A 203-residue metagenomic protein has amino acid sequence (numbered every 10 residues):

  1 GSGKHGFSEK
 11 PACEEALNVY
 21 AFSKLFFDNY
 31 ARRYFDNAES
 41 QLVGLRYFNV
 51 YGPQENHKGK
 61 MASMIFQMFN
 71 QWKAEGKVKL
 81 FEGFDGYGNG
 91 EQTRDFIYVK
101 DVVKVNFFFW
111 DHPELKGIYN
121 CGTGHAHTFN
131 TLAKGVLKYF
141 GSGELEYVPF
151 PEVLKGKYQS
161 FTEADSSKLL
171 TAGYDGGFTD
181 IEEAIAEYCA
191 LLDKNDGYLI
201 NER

Functional and structural regions predicted by a protein language model:
G1-G44, N56, K60: Catalytic helix-loop patch of NAD(P)-dependent Rossmann-fold dehydrogenases
G3, S23, Q54, G90-Q92 (+1 more regions): Gly/Ser/Thr-rich beta-alpha loop segments that engage phosphate groups in nucleotides
K10-P11, F69-N70, W110: Short secondary-structure boundary/capping segments
L17, R46-F48, G122: Active-site beta-alpha turn of Rossmann-fold NAD(P)-dependent dehydrogenases/reductases
V50-G52, V102: Conserved sequence/active-site signature of Rossmann-fold short-chain dehydrogenase/reductase
W72-R203: C-terminal substrate-binding subdomain of Rossmann-fold SDR/epimerase-dehydratase oxidoreductases
